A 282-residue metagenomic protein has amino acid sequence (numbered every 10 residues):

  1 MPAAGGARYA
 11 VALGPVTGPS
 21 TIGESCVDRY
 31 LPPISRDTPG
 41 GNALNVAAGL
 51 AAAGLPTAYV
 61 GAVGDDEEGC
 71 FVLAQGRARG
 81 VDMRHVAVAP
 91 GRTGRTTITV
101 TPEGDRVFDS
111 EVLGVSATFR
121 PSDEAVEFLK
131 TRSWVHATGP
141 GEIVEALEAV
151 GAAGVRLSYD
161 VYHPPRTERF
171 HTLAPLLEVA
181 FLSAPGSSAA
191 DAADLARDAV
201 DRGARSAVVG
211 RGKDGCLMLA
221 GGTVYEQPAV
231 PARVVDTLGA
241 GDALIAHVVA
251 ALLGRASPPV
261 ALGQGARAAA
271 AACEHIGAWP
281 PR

Functional and structural regions predicted by a protein language model:
M1-V16, A193-R282: Conserved phosphate-binding/catalytic region of the ribokinase-like
L13, V27-P33, D37, A52-W134: Conserved N-terminal subdomain of the carbohydrate kinase-like
T17-E24, S158: Short, hydrophobic/glycine-enriched beta-strand segments
E24-S25, A243: Active-site metal-binding loops of divalent metal-dependent hydrolases
R36-L50: Short catalytic helix/loop segments, enriched in acidic residues and glycine and frequently bearing histidine
A47-P56, A251-G254: Alpha-helix C-terminal capping segments
K130, V144-L157: Glycosyltransferases and closely related glycan-assembly transferases that use nucleotide-activated donors
G151-R156, V161-E226: Conserved phosphate/ATP/ADP-binding segment of small-molecule kinases
